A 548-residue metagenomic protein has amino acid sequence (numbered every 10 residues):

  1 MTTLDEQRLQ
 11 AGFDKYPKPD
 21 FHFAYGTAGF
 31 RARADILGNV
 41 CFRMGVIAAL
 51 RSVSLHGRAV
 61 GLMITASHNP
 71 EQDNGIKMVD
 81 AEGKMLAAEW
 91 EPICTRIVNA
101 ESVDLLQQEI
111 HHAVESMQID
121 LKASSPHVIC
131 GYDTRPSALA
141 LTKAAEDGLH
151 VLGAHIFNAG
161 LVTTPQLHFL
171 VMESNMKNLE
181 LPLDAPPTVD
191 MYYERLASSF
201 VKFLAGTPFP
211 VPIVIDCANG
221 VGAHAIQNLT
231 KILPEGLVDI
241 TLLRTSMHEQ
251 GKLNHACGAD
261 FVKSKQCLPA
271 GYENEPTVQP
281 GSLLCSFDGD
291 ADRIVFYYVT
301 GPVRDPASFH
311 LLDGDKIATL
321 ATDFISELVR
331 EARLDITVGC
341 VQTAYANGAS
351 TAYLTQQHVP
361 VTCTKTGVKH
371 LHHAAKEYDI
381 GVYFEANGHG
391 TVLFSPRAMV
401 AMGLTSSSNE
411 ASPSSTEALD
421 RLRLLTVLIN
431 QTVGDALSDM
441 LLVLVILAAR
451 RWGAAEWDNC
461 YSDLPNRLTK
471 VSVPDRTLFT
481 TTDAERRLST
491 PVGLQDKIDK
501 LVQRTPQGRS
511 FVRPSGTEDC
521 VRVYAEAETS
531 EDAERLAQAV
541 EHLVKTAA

Functional and structural regions predicted by a protein language model:
T3-F13, T27, R31-I47, E82 (+6 more regions): Phosphate-binding chemistry for phosphorylated carbohydrates and sugar-nucleotides
T3-R33, C41-F42, R58, A87 (+3 more regions): Catalytic domains of riboflavin
A49-R58, A100-H127, F200-F209, P514-S515: Glycine-rich phosphate/diphosphate-binding loops that line cofactor/substrate pockets in enzymes
G61-M63, P70-N74, L139, D475: Extended, well-ordered protein cores
I64, N69-Q72, A159, T164-Q166: Active-site histidine-anchored catalytic micro-motif
A66-Q118, S174-V201: Flexible glycine-/small-residue-enriched beta->alpha junction loops that bind anionic phosphate/pyrophosphate groups
S414-S415, T432, I446-A548: Catalytic-core signal marking the mid-to-C-terminal active-site face
